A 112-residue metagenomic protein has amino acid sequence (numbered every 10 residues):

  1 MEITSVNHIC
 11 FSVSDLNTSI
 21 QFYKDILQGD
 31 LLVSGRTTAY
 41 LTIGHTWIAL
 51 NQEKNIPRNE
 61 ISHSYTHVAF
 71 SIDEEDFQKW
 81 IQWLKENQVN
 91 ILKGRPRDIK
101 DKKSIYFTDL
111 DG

Functional and structural regions predicted by a protein language model:
M1-N17, V68: N-terminal beta-strand motif that seeds the catalytic metal site of vicinal oxygen chelate
E2-S5, I61-Y65, D98-I99: Short glycine-enriched loop/turn motifs at secondary-structure junctions
H8-C10, Y40, H67-A69, S104-Y106: Short aromatic/hydrophobic contact patches that present stacked aromatics for nucleic-acid/ligand binding
F11-A49: Core segments of cupin and vicinal oxygen chelate
T18-S19, E75-W80: Short, conserved charged micro-motifs
A49-N51, Y106: Conserved beta-strand in the GNAT
P57-T66, S71: Helix-adjacent hinge/juxtasegments
I81-G112: Vicinal oxygen chelate
